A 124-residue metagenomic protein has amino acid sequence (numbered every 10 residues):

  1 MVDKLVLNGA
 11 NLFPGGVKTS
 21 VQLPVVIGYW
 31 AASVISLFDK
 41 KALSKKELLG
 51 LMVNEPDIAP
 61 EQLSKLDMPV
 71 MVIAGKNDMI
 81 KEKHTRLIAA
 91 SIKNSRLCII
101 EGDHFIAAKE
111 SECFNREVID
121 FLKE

Functional and structural regions predicted by a protein language model:
M1-S33: Flexible "cap/lid" loop of the alpha/beta hydrolase fold
S36-A59, N77: Hydrophobic, aromatic-rich cap/lid helix
L63-D67, S91-I92: Short, conserved loop/helix-junction motifs that constitute active-site signature segments in enzyme catalytic cores
L66, V72-A74: Short beta-strand/loop motif that positions the catalytic acidic residue of the alpha/beta-hydrolase fold
M79-H84: Conserved alpha/beta-hydrolase "acid-adjacent" motif
T85-F105: Catalytic histidine neighborhood in serine/cysteine hydrolases with alpha/beta-hydrolase-type architecture
D103-N115: Catalytic histidine-centered segment of alpha/beta-hydrolase-like enzymes
E117-E124: C-terminal alpha-helix
